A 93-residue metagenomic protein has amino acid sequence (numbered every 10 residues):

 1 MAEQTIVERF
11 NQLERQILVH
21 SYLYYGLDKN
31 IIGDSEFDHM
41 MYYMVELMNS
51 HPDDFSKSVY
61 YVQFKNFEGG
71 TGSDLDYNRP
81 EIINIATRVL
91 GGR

Functional and structural regions predicted by a protein language model:
M1-R93: Phosphate/adenylate-binding "loop-and-lid" substructures adjacent to NTP/NAD/dNTP-binding pockets in NTP-dependent
